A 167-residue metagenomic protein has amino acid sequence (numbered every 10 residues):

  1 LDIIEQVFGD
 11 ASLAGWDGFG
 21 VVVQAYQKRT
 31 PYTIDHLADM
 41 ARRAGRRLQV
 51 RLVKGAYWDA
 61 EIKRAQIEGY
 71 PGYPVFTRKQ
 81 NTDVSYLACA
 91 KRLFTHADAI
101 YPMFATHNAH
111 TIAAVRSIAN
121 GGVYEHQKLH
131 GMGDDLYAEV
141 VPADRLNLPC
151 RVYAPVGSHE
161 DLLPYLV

Functional and structural regions predicted by a protein language model:
L1-V167: Positively charged, amphipathic and often flexible ligand-engagement surfaces
